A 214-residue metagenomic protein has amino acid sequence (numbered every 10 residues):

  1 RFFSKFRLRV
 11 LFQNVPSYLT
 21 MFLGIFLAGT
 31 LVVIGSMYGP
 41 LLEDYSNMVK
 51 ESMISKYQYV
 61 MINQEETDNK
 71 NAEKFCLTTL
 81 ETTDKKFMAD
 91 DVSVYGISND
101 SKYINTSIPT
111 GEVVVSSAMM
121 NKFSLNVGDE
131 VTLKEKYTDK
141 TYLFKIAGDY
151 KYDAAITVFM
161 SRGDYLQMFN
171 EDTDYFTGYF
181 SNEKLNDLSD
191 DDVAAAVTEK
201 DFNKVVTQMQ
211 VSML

Functional and structural regions predicted by a protein language model:
R1-L23, L31: Feature of multi-pass inner-membrane transport and sensor proteins that recognizes transmembrane helices together
F2, F6, M37, T141: Charged, alpha-helix-enriched surfaces in structured cytosolic catalytic cores of large nucleotide-utilizing machines
F2-K5, A28-T30, K145-G148, N170-E171: Short, mixed-charge, low-aromatic patches
G24, A28, L80: A glycine-rich phosphate-binding loop feature that marks nucleotide/adenosyl-phosphate handling sites
L27-Y38, S212-L214: Hydrophobic alpha-helical membrane-associated segments
P40, D44-L214: Basic-flanked hydrophobic alpha-helices used for secretion and membrane insertion
